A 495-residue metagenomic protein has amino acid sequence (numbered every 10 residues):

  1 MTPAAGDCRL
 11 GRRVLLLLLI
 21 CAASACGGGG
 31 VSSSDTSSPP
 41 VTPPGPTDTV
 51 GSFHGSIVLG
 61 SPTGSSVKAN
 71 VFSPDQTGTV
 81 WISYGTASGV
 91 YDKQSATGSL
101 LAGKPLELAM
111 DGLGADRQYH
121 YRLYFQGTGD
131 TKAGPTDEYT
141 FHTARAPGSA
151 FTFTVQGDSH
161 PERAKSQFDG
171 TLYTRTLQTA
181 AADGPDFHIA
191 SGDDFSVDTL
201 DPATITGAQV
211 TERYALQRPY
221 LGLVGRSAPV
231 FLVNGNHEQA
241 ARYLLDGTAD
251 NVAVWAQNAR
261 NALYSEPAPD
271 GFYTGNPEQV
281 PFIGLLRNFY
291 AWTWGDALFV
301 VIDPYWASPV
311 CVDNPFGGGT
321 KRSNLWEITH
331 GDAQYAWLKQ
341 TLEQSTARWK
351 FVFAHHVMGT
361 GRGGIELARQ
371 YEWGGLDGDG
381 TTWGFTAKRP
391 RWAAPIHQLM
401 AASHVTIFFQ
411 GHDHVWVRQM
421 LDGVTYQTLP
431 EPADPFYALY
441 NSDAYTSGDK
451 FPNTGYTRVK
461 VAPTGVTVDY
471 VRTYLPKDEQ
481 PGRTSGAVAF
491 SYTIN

Functional and structural regions predicted by a protein language model:
T2-L15: Bacterial N-terminal signal peptides that target proteins for export
G6-D7, S24-G27, V71, G98: Short stretches within intrinsically disordered, low-complexity N-terminal or propeptide regions
G6-R9, G27, T140, S442: Short intrinsically disordered, low-complexity segments
V14-A25: Bacterial N-terminal signal peptides
A23-V50: Bacterial Sec-dependent N-terminal signal peptides
P46-Y440, D449-F451, R458-N495: Metal-dependent phosphoester/phosphodiester hydrolase catalytic core
